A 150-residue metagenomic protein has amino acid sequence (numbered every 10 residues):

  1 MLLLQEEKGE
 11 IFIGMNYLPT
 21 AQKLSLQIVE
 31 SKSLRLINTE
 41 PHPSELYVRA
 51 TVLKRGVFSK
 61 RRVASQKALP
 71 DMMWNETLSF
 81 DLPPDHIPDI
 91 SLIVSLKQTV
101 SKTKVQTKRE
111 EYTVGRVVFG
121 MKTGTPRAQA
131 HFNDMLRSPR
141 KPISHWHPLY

Functional and structural regions predicted by a protein language model:
M1-L3, G9-G14, K32, Y47 (+3 more regions): C2 and C2-like phospholipid-binding beta-sandwich domains
N16-L18: Plant-biased intrinsically disordered, low-complexity terminal regulatory segments
Q22-K23, I28-L69: Calcium-regulated, polybasic anionic-phospholipid
D81-I87: Short, surface-exposed loop/turn segments at beta-strand-coil junctions that are enriched for proline with nearby
P88-L92: Exposed beta-strand face motif in extracellular beta-rich ectodomains
